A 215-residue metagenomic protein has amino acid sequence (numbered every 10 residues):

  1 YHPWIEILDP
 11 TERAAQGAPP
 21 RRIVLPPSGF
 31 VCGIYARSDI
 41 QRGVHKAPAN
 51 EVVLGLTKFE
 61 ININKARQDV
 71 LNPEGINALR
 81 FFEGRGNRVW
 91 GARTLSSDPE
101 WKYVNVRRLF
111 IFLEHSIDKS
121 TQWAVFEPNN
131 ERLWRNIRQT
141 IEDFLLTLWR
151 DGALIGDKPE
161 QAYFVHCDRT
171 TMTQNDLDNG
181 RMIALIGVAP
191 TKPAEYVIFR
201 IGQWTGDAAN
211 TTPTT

Functional and structural regions predicted by a protein language model:
Y1-T215: Structured, hydrophobic secondary-structure cores that serve as assembly/anchoring elements
